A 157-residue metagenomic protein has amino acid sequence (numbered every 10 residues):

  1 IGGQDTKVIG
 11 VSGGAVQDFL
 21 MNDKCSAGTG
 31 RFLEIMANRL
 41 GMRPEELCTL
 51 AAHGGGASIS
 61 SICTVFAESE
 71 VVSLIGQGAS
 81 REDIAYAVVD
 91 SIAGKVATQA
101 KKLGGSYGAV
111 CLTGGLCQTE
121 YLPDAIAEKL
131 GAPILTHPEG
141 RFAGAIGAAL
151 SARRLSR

Functional and structural regions predicted by a protein language model:
I1-G3, L20-G28, A87-V89, C111-L116 (+1 more regions): Active-site nucleophile and cofactor-binding loops and adjacent substrate-binding regions of central metabolic enzymes
I1-S12: Gly/Thr-rich phosphate-binding beta-strand-loop-beta motif of the actin/hexokinase/Hsp70
D5, A15-F19, E120, G147-S156: Residues forming the flavin
G13-G56, L150: Glycine-rich phosphate-binding loop plus the immediately following alpha-helix
G14, K129-L130: Short, structured coil segments at secondary-structure junctions
G30-E34, D124, H137-R157: Glycine-rich phosphate-binding/hydrolytic loop that grips phosphoryl groups
A67-A100, R141: Adenine-nucleotide phosphate-binding core of ATP-dependent small-molecule kinases
A100-K129, G140-G144: Glycine-rich phosphate-binding loops at beta-strand->alpha-helix junctions
